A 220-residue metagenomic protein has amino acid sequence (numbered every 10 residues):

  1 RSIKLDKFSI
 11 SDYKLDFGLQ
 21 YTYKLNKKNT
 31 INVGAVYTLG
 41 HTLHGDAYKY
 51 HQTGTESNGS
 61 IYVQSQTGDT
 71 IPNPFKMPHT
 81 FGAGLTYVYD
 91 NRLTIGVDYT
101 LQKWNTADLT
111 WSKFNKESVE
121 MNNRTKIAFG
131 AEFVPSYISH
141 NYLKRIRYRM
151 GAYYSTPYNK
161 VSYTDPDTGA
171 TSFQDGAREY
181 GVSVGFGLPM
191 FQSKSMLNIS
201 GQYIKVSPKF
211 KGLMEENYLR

Functional and structural regions predicted by a protein language model:
R1-R220: Outer-membrane beta-barrel porins/channels
